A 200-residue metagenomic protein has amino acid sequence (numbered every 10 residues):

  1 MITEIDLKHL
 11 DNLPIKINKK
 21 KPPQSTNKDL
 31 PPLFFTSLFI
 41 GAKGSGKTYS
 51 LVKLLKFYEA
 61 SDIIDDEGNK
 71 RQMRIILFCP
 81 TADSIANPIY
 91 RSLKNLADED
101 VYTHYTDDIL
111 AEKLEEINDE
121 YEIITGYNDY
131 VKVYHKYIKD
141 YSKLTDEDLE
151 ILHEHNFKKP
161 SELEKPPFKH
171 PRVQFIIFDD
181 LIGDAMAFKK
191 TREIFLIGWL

Functional and structural regions predicted by a protein language model:
M1-T26: N-terminal pre-Walker A segment at the start of P-loop NTPase domains
P22-N27, F35-F57, S61-M73, P80-I85 (+2 more regions): Conserved P-loop NTPase motor cores
I75-L77, V101: Conserved beta-strand scaffold positions in the cores of enzyme catalytic domains, especially in NTP/NDP-utilizing
N95-H104: Acidic, Ser/Thr-rich peripheral helices and adjacent loops at domain boundaries
